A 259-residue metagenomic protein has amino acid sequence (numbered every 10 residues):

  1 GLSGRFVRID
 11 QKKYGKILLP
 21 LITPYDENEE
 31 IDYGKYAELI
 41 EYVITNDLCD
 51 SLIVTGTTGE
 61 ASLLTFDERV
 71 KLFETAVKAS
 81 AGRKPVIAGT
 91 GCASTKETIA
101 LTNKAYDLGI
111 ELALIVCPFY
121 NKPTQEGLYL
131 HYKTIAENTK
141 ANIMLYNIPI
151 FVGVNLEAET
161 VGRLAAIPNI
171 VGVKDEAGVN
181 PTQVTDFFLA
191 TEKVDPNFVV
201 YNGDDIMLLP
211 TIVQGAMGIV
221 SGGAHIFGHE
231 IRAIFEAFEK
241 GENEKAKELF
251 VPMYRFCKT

Functional and structural regions predicted by a protein language model:
G1-R5: Universal eukaryotic N-terminal targeting presequences
F6-N155: Active-site beta->alpha loop and helix N-cap motifs at the rims of alpha/beta catalytic domains
F151-T259: Catalytic alpha/beta core domains of metabolic enzymes, predominantly
